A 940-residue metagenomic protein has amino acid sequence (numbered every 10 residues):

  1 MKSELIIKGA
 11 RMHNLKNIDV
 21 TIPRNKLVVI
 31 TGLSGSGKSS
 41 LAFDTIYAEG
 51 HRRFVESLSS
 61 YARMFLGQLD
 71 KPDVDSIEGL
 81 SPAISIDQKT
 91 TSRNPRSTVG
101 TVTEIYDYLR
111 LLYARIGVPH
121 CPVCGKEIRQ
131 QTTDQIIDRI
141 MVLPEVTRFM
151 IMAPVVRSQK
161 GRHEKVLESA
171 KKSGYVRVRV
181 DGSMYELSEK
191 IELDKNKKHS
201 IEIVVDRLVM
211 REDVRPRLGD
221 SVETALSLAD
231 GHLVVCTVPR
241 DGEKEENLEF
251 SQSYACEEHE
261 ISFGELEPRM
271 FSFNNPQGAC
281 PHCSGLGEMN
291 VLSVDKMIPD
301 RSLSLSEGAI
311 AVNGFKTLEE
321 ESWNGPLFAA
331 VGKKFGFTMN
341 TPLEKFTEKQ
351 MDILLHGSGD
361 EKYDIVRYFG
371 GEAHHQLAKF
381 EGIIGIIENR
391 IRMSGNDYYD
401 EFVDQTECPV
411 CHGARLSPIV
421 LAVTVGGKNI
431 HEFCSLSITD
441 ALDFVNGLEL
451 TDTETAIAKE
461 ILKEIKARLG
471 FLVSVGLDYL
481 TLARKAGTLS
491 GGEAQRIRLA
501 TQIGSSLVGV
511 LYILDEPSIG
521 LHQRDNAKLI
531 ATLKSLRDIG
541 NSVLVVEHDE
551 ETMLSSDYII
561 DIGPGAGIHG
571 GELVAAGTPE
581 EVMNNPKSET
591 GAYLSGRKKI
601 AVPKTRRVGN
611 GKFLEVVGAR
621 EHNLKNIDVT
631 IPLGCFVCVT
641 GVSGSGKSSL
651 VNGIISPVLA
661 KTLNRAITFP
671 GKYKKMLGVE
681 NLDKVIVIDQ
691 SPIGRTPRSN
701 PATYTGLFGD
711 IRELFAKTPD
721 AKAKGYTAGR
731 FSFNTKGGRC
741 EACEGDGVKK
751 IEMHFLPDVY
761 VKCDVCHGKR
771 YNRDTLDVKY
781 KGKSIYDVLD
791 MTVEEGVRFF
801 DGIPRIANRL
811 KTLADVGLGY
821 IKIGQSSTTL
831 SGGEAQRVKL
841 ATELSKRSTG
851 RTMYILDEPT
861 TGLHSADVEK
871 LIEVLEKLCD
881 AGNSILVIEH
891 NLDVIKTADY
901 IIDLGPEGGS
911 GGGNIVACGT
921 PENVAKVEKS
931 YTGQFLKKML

Functional and structural regions predicted by a protein language model:
M1-L940: Conserved phosphate-binding elements of NTP-dependent enzyme cores
